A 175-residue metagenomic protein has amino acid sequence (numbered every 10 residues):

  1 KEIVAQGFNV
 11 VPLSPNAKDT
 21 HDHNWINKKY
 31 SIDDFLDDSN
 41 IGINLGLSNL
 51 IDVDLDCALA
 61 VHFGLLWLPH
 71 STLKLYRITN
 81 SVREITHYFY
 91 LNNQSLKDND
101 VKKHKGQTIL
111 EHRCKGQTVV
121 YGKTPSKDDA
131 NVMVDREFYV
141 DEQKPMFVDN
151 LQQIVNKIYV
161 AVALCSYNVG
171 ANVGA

Functional and structural regions predicted by a protein language model:
K1-G174: Conserved phosphate/metal-binding and DNA-contacting active-site motifs used in DNA phosphodiester-bond processing
